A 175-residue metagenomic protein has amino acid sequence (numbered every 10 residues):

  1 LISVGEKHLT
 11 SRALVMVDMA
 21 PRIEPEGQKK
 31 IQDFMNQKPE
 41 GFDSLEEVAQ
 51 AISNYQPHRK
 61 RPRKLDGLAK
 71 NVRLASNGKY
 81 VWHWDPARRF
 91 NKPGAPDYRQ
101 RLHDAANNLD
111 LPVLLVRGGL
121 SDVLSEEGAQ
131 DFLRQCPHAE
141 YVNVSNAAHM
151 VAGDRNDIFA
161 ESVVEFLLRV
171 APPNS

Functional and structural regions predicted by a protein language model:
L1-E26: Conserved hydrolase catalytic core segment
M16-M19, L120, N146: Active-site loop/turn elements of alpha/beta-hydrolase fold enzymes, especially the short glycine-/histidine-rich
M19-W84, P93: Helix-rich cap/lid subdomain of alpha/beta-hydrolase
P25-K30, E127-A129, D154: Short aromatic-enriched loop/helix-cap "lid" or pocket-rim segments at secondary-structure transitions that line
E40, S121, A148-V151: Glycosyltransferase donor-binding loop in the core domain
D43, L124, D154: Residue-level signal for the nucleotide or nucleotide-sugar donor/cofactor binding architecture
L74-Q135, E140-N143: Conserved serine/cysteine hydrolase catalytic core
P137-S175: Catalytic active-site module of serine/aspartate enzymes centered on a nucleophile-bearing elbow/loop
